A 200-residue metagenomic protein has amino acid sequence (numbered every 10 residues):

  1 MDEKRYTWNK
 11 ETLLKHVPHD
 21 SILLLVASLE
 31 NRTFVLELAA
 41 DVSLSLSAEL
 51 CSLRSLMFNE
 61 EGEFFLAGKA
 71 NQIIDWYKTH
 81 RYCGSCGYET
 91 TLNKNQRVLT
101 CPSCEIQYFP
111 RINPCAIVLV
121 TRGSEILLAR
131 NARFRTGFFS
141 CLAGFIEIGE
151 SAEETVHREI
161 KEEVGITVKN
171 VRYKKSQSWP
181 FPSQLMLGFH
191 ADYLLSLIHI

Functional and structural regions predicted by a protein language model:
M1-N59: N-terminal alpha-helical interaction blocks
N9, F64, Q96-S103, V171-R172: Short Pro/Gly-enriched beta-strand edge/turn motifs at strand-loop
S47-H80, S85: A gly/proline- and charged-residue-enriched helix-loop-helix capping module
K69-L119: Cys/His-rich short segments
L99-C141, T167, A191-Y193: N-terminal strand-loop-strand
S140-K175, F189, Y193: The catalytic Nudix box helix
F181-L187: A short, glycine/Asx- and small/polar-enriched loop/turn that sits immediately N-terminal to a beta-strand
I198-I200: Conserved small/polar residues in nucleotide/adenosyl-binding loops
